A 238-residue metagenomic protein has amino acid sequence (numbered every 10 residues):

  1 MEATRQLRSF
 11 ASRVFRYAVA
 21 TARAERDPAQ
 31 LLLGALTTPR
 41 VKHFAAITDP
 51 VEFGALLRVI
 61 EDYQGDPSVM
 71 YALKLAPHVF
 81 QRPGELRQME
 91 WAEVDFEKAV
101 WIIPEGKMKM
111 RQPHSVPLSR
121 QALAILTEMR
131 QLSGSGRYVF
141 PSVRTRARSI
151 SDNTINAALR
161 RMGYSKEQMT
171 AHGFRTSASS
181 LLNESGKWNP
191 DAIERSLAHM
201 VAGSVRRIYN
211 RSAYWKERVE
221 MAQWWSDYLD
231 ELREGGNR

Functional and structural regions predicted by a protein language model:
M1-S12, A20-Q88, E97, M108-Q112 (+2 more regions): Basic, Lys/Arg- and aromatic-enriched nucleic-acid-binding interface segment
L7, V14, M89, A158 (+1 more regions): Residues in the recognition helix of alpha-helical DNA-binding motifs
S9, R16, W91, E184 (+1 more regions): Residue-level detection of the helix-turn-helix DNA-binding "recognition helix"
H43-A45, E61-Q64, E105-S115, S142-A147 (+2 more regions): Short, contiguous acidic/charged loop-to-helix segments that flank catalytic cores in large enzymes
I47, I102-R111, L123, K187 (+1 more regions): Catalytic-site neighborhood detector that most strongly recognizes the C-terminal catalytic loop/helix of tyrosine
R58-M70, V79, V116, A124 (+5 more regions): Short, basic (Lys/Arg/His-rich) helix/loop patches that form interaction surfaces in the mid-to-C-terminal regions
